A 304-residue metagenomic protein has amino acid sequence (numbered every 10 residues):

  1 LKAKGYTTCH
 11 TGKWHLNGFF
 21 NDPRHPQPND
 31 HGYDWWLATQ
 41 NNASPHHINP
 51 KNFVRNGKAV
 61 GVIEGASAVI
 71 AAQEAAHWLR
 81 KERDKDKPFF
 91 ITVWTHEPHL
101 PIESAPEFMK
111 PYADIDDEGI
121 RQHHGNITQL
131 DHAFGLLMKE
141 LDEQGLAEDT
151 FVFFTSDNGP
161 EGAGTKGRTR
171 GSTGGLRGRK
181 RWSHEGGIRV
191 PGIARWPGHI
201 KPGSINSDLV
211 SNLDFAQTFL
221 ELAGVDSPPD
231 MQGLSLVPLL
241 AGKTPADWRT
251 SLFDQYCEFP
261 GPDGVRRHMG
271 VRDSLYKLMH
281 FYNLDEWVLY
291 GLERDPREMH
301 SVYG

Functional and structural regions predicted by a protein language model:
L1, K13, F134, V152-F154 (+3 more regions): Structural scaffold positions in well-ordered secondary structure
K2, D34-L37, A76-R80, H124 (+9 more regions): Non-transmembrane alpha-helical segments in soluble domains of secreted/periplasmic/extracellular proteins
K2-Y6, H15-I91, T95-A113, R121-H124 (+1 more regions): Formylglycine-dependent
K4, N29, S67, A71 (+10 more regions): Stable alpha-helical elements in mature extracytoplasmic
K4-C9, H31-D34, D84-I91, L146-V152 (+3 more regions): Loop/turn elements at helix/coil->beta-strand transitions in domains of secreted/extracellular proteins
K13-H15, H96, G159, H199: Catalytic metal-binding/acid-base residues of hydrolase active sites
D22, P26-W35, Q40, P160-E185 (+5 more regions): C-terminal cap/loop subdomain of S1 sulfatases and analogous C-terminal strand-loop tails that border
P88, W94, Q129-R168: Metal-dependent active-site segment of extracytoplasmic phospho-/sulfohydrolases and closely related
